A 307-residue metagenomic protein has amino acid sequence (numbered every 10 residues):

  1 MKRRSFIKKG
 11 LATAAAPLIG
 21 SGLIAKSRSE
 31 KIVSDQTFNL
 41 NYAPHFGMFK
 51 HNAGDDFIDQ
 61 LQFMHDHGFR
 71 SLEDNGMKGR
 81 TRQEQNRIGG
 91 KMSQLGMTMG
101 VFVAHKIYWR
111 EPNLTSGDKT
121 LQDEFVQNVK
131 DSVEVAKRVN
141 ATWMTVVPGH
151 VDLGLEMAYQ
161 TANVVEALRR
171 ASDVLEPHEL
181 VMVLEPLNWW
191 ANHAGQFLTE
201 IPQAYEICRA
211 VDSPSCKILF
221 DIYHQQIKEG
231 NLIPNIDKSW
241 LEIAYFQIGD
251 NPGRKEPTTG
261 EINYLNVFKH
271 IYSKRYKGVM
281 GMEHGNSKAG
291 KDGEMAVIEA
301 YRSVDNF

Functional and structural regions predicted by a protein language model:
K2-H65, L198-F220, H224-F307: Histidine-acidic metal/acid-base catalytic patches
G10-G22, I32-Q36, Q94-L95, L114-K217: Active-site acidic/histidine proton-transfer and metal-coordination neighborhood in alpha/beta enzyme cores
D59-M77: Catalytic domains of carbohydrate-active enzymes, especially glycoside hydrolases
E73-S93, P148, D152: Glycine-rich, proline-tolerant flexible connector loops at the mouths of alpha/beta enzymes
R87-Q94, R170-V174, N235, N266-H270: Catalytic-core regions built around general acid/base machinery
I88-G117: Mid-chain, structured segments of secreted extracytoplasmic proteins
H105-E111, V151, W189, G249-K255: Conserved radical SAM core fold
